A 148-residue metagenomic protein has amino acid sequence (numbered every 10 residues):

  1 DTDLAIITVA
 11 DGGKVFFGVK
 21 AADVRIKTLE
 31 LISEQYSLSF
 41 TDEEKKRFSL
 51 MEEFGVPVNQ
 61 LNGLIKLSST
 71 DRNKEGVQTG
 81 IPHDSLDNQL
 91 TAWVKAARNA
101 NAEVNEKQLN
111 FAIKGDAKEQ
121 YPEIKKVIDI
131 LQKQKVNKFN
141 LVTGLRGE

Functional and structural regions predicted by a protein language model:
D1-E148: Long, low-hydrophobicity, acidic/polar, solvent-exposed interaction domains
